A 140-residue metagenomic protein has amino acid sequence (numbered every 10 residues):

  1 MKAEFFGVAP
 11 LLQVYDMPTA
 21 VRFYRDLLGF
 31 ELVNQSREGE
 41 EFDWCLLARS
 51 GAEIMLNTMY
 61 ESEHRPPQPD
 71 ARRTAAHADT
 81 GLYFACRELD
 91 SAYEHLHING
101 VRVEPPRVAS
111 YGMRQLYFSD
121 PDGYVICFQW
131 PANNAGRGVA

Functional and structural regions predicted by a protein language model:
M1-L11, E31-A85, S91-S119, W130-A140: Vicinal oxygen chelate
A20-R25, L96, G123: Conserved active-site tyrosine of GNAT-family acetyltransferases
V125-F128: Short glycine-/small-residue motifs
